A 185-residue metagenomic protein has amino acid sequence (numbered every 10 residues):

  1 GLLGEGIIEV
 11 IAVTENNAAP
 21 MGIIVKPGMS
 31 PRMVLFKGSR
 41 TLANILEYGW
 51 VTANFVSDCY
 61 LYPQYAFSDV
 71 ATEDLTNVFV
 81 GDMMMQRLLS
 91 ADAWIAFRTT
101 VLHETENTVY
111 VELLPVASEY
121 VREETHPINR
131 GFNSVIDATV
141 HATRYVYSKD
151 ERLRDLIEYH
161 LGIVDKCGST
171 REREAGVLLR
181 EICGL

Functional and structural regions predicted by a protein language model:
G1-N54: N-terminal structural module
I23-V25, F55, T99-H103, A117: A residue-level detector for short acidic-glycine micro-motifs
R40-F79: Glycine-rich, pocket-lining loop/helix-strand segments that form or immediately flank
V51, A93-I95: Generic structural signal for buried aliphatic residues
D69-L88, D92, V101, V121: Extended, positively charged loop/linker patches that create polyanion-binding surfaces
L102-L153: Flexible glycine-rich active-site/ligand-binding loops centered on an Asp-His dyad
D137-V177: Eukaryotic intrinsically disordered, low-complexity regulatory regions
A175-L185: C-terminal non-catalytic accessory extensions
